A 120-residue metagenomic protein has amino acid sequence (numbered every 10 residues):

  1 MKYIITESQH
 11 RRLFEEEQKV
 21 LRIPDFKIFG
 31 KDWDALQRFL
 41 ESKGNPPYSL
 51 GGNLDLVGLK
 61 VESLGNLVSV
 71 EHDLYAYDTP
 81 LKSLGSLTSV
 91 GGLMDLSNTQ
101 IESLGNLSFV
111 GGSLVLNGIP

Functional and structural regions predicted by a protein language model:
K2-I4, E16, H72, D95: Generic signature of intrinsically disordered, low-complexity, basic-rich segments and short cationic peptides
K2-T6, R11-L13, V110: Structural boundary micro-motifs
I4-I5, I23, I28, K82 (+2 more regions): Weak global preference for isoleucine
T6, R11, Q18-K60: N-terminal capping/linker segments that flank leucine-rich repeat
L50-V61, N66-L81, S86-I101, N106-P120: Concave beta-strand-loop units of leucine-rich repeat
